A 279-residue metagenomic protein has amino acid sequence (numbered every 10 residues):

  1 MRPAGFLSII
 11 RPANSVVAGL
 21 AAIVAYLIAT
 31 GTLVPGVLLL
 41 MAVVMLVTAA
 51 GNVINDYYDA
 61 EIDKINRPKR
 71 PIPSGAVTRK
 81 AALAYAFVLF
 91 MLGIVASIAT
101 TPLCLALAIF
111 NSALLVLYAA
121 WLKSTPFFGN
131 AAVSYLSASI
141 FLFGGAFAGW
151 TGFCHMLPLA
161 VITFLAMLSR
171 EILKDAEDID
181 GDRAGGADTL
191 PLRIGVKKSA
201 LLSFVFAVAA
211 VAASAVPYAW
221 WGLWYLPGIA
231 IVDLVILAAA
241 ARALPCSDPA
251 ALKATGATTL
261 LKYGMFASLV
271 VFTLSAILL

Functional and structural regions predicted by a protein language model:
M1-L279: Multi-pass alpha-helical membrane architecture of UbiA-family and related isoprenoid/lipid prenyltransferases
